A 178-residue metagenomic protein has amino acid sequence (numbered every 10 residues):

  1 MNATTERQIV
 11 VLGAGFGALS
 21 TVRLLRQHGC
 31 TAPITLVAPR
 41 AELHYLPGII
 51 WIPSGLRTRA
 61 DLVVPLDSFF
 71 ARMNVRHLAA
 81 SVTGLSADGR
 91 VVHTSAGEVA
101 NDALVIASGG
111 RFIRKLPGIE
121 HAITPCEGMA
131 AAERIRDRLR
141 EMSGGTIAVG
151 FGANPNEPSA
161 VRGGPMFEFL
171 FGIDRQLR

Functional and structural regions predicted by a protein language model:
M1-R7, N74-Q176: FAD-binding core/adjacent interface of flavoenzyme oxidoreductases
N2-V75, N156-R178: Beta1-alpha1 glycine-rich phosphate/pyrophosphate-binding loop at the start of Rossmann-like nucleotide-binding domains
